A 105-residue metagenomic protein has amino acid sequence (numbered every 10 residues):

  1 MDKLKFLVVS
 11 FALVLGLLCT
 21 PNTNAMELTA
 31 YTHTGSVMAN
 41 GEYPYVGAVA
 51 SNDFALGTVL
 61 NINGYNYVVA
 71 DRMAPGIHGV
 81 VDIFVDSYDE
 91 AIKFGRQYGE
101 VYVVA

Functional and structural regions predicted by a protein language model:
M1-K3, N40-G41: Intrinsically disordered, low-complexity sequence elements enriched in Ser/Thr/Gly/Pro
D2-P21: Sec-dependent N-terminal signal peptides of Gram-positive bacterial secreted proteins and lipoproteins
P21-A105: Solvent-exposed, well-ordered loop and adjacent helix/strand elements within mature globular domains that form
